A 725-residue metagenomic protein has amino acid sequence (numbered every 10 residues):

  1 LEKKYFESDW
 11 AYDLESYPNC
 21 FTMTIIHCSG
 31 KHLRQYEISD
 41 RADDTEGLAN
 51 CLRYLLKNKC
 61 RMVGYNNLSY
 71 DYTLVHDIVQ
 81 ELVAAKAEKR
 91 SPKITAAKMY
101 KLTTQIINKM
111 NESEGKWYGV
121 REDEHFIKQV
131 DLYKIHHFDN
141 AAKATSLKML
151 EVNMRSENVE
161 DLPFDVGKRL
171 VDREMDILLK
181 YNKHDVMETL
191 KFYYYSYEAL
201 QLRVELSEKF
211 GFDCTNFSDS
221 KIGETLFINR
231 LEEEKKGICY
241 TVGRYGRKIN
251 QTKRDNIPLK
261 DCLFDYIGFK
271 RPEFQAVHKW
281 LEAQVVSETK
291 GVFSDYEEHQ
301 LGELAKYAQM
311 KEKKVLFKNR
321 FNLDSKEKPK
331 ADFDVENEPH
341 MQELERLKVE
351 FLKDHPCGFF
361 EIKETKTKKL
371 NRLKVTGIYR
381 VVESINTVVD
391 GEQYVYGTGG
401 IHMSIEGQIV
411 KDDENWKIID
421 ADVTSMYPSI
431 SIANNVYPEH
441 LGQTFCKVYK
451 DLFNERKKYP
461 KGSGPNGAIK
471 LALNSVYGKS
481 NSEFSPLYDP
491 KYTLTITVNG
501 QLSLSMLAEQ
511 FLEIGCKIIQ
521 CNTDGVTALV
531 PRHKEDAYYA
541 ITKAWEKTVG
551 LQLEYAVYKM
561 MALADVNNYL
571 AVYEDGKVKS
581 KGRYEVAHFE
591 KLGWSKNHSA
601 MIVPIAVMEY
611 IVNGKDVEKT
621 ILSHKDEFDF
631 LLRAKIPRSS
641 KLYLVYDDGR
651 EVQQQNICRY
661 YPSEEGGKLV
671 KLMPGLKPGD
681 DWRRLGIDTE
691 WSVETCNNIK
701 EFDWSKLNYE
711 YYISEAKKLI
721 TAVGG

Functional and structural regions predicted by a protein language model:
L1-E7: N-terminal accessory regions of nucleic-acid-interacting proteins
E7-S16, D131, I419-A421: Two-metal-ion RNase H-like nuclease active-site motif
C20-T22, M426-K479, E483, L487: Metal-dependent catalytic core segments for phosphate chemistry
H32-M149: Conserved DEDDh/DEDDy metal-dependent 3′-5′ exonuclease domain
S69-E81, T424-P438: Short active-site loop/helix that positions an aromatic residue
Q129-D131, I409-Y427, R456-P460, I469: Conserved catalytic palm subdomain of right-hand nucleotidyl-transferase polymerases, strongest for RNA-directed enzymes
A141, T145, N153-D161, G167-T424 (+8 more regions): Conserved "right-hand" nucleotidyltransferase catalytic core of DNA-directed polymerases
A305, K311, K318-D324, K330-P339 (+5 more regions): C-terminal, non-catalytic extensions of nucleic-acid polymerases
